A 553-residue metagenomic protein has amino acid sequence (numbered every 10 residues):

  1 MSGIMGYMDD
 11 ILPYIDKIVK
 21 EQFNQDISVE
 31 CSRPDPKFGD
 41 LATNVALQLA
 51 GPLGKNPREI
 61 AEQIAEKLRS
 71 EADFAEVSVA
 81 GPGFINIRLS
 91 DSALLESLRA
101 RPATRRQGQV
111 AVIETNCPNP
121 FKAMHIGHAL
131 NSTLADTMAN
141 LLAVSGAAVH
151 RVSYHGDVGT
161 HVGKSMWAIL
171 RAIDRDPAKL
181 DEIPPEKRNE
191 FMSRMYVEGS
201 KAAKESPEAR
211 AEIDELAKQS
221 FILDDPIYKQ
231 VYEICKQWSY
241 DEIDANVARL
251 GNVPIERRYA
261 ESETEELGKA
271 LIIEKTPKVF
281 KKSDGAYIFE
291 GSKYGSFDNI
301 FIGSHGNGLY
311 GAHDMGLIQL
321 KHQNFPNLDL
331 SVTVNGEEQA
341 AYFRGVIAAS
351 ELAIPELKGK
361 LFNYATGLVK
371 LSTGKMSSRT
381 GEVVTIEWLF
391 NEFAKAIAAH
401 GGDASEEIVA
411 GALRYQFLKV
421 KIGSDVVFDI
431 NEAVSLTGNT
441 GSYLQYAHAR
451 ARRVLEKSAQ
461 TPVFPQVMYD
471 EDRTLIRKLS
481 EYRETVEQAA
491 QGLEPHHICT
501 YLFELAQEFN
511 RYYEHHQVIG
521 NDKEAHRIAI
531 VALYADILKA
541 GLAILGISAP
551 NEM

Functional and structural regions predicted by a protein language model:
S2-L95, Q107-M553: Non-catalytic interaction-recognition regions
A100-R105: Flexible, low-complexity linker/hinge segments
